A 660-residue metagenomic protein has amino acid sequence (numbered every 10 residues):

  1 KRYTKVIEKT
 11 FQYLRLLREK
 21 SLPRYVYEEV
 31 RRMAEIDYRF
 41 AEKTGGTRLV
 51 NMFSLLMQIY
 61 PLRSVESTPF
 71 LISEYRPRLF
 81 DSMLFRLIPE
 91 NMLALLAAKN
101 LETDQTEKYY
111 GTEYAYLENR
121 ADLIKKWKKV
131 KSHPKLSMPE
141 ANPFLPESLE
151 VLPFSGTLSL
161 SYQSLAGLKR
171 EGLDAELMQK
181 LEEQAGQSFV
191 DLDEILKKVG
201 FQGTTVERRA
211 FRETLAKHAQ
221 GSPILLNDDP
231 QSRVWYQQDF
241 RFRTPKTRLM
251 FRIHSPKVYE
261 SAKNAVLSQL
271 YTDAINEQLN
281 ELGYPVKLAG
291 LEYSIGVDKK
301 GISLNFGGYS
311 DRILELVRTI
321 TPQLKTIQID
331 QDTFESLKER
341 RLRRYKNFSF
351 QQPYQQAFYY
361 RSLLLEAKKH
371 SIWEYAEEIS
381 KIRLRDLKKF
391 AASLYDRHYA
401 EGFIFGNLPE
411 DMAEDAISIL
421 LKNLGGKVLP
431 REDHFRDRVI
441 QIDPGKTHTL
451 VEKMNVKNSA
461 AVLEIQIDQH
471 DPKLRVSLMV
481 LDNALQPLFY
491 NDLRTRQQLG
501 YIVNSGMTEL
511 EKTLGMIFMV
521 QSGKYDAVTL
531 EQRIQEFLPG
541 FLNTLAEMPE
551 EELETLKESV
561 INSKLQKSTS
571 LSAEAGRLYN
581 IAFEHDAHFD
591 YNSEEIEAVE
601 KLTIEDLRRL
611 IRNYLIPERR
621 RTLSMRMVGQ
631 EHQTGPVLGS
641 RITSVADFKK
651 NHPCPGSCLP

Functional and structural regions predicted by a protein language model:
K1-D81, L93-A97, Q105, A175-K180 (+9 more regions): M16 family metallopeptidases and their MPP-like homologs
Y38-F70, A98-N100, K108-E183, D191-L196 (+5 more regions): His/Glu-based metal-binding/catalytic segments typifying zinc-dependent metallopeptidases
Y75-S82, R233-Y236, K388, T447 (+1 more regions): Short alpha-helical segments and helix-capping/turn motifs at coil-helix boundaries
M92, L384-L420: Non-catalytic, conformational "gating/processing" segments within enzyme and secreted inhibitor domains
Y236-F240, G290-S294, K388-A391, H448-K453 (+1 more regions): Short beta-strand/turn micro-motifs at beta-sheet edges
L387, E600-P660: In a subset of proteins, long, contiguous C-terminal domains/tails are tracked
A416-R431: Glycine-centered hinge/linker elements that transmit conformational signals in sensory and ligand-binding systems
